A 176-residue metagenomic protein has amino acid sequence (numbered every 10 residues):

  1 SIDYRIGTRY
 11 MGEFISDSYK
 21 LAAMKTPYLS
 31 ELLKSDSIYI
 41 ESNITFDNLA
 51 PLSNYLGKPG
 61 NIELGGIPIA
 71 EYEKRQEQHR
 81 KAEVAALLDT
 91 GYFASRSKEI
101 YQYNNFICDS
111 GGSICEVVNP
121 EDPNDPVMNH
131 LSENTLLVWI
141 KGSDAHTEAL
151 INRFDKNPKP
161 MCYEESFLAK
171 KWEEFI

Functional and structural regions predicted by a protein language model:
S1-Y10: Short beta-strand-centered segment that lines the nucleotide-binding/catalytic pocket of NTP-utilizing
D3, S53, V138-I140: Compositionally biased, low-complexity repeat tracts
T8-R9, C115-E116, A145-I151: Switch/connector loops and helix/strand junctions flanking conserved nucleotide-binding motifs in nucleotide-processing
Y10-P120: ATP-dependent small-molecule kinase phosphotransfer cores that center on conserved nucleotide phosphate-binding segments
P27-I38, T135-G142, K171-E173: Short, surface-exposed, charge-dense and proline/glycine-enriched linear segments
I38-D47, H146-D155, I176: Noncatalytic linker/hinge segments flanking ATPase motor cores
G60-E73, D155-I176: A solvent-exposed, charged loop/short amphipathic helix patch at secondary-structure junctions
D109, N124-K171: Conserved phosphate-donor/acceptor-positioning beta-strand/loop module used by diverse small-molecule
